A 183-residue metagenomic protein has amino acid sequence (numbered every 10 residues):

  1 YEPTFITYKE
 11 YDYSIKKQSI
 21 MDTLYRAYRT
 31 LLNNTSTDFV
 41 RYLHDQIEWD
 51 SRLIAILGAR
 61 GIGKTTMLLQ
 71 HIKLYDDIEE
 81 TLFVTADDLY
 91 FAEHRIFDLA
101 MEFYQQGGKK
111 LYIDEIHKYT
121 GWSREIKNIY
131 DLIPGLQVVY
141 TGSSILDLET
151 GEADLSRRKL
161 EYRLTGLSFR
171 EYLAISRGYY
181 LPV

Functional and structural regions predicted by a protein language model:
P3-L31, S143, E149-V183: Interdomain motor-coupling "hinge/lid" segment immediately C-terminal to the ATP-binding subdomain of NTP-driven enzymes
L31-W49: Pre-Walker A adenine-sensing motif
I56: Hydrophobic anchor at the beta1->P-loop junction of P-loop NTPases
R60-G61: Walker A (P-loop) phosphate-binding loop of P-loop NTPases
K64-T65: Conserved lysine of the Walker
I78-G107: Short glycine-rich substrate-engagement loop in P-loop NTPases that contacts/grips substrate
Q105-W122: Conserved P-loop NTPase "ATPase switch" module shared by AAA+ and STAND
Q137-S143: Structural recognition of the conserved hydrophobic beta-strand(s) that form the central parallel beta-sheet of P-loop
